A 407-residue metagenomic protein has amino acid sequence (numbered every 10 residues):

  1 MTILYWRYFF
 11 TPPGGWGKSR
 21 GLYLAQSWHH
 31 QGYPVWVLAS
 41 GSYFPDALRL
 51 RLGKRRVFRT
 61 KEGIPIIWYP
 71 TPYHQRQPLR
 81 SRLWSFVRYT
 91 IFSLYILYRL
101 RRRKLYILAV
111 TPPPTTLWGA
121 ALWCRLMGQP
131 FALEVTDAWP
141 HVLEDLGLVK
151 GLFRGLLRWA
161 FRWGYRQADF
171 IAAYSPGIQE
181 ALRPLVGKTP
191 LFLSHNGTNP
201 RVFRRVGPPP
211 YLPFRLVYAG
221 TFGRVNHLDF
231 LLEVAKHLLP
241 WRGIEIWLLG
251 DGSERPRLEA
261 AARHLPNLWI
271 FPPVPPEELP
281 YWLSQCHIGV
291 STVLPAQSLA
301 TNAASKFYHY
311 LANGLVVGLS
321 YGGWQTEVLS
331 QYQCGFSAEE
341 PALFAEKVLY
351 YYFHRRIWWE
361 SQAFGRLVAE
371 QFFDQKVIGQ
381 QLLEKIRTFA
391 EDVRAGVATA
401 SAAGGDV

Functional and structural regions predicted by a protein language model:
M1-E62, E233, L238-P240, T399 (+1 more regions): N-terminal subdomain of nucleotide-sugar transferases
L4, P209-K236, W247, Q362: Conserved donor-binding/catalytic core segment of Leloir-type glycosyltransferases
L94, Y98, T115-W118, L122-M127 (+1 more regions): Membrane-proximal helix-turn-helix segments that form the acceptor-binding/catalytic region of lipid-linked
G177, S194-G197: Carbohydrate-associated surface elements
N226, P275-W282, H287-A312, G318-E327: Nucleotide-sugar-dependent
P256-L283: Nucleotide-activated donor-binding/catalytic signature segment of Leloir-type glycosyltransferases, i.e., the conserved
Y281, F353-T388: A charged, aromatic-enriched C-terminal amphipathic alpha-helix characteristic of glycosyltransferases across folds
T326-L349: Change "using UDP/GDP/dTDP sugars" to "using nucleotide sugars
